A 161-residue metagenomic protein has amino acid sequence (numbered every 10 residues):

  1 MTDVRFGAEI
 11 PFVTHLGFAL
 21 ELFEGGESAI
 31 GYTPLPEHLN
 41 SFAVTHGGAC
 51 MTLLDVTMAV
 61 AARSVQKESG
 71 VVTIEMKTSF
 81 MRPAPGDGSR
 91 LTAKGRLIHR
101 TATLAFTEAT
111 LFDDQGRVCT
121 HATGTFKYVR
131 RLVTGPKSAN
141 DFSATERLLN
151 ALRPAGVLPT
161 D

Functional and structural regions predicted by a protein language model:
M1-D161: Terminal targeting signals and extreme-terminal segments of soluble enzymes
